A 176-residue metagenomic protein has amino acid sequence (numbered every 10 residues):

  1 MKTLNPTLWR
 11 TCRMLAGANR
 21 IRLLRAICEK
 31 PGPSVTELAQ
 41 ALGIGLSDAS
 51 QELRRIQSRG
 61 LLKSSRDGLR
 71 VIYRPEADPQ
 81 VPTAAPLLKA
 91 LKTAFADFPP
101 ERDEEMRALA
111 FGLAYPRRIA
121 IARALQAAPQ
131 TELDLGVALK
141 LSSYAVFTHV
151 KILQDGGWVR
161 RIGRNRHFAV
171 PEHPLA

Functional and structural regions predicted by a protein language model:
M1-I72: DNA-contacting interfaces and partner/effector-binding or oligomerization modules in DNA-centric proteins
M1-L8, R25, E29, A77-A127 (+2 more regions): Amphipathic alpha-helical dimerization/coiled-coil segments that flank or bridge DNA-binding/regulatory modules
P31, A128-P129, G157: Structural motif
E37-A39, I121, D134-L139: A short acidic, leucine-rich amphipathic alpha-helix
I44-Q57, V137-D155: Short amphipathic alpha-helical interaction segments
Q57-S65, Q154-R164: A short, conserved structural fragment
R66-I72, D78, G163-A169, H173: Short, Lys/Arg-rich nucleic-acid/phosphate-binding segment
E101, L133, V159-R160, E172: Positively charged, low-complexity terminal tracts and the immediately adjacent first secondary-structure elements
